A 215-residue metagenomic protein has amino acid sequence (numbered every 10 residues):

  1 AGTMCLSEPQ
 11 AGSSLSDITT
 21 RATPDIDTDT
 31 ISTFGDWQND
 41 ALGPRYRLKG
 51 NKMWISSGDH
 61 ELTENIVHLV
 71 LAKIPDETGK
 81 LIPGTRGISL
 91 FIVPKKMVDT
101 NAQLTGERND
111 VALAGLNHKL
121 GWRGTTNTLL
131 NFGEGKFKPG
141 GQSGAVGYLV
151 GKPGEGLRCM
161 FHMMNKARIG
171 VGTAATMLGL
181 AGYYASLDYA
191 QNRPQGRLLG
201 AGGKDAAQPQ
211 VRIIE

Functional and structural regions predicted by a protein language model:
A1-L15, T78, S89, T100 (+4 more regions): Glycine/proline-enriched, intrinsically flexible loops and inter-domain linkers
A1-W54: Gly/Pro-rich turn-and-neighbor structural signature
T3-C5, K49-I55, N65, R86 (+3 more regions): Glycine- and acidic
M4-S7, T23-D25, L48-N51, S56 (+5 more regions): Generic beta-strand/beta-sheet core signal
G12-L15, T30-T33, I55-G58, E64-N65 (+5 more regions): Short helix/loop capping segments that flank catalytic or ligand/cofactor-binding pockets
A41-L104, R108: A short core secondary-structure module
M97-A114, K119, T126-A167, S186-I214: A glycine-rich, basic-preceded beta-loop-alpha segment at the flavin cofactor/substrate interface of flavin-utilizing
K166-I169, T173-D188: Helix-rich catalytic cores of soluble enzyme domains
